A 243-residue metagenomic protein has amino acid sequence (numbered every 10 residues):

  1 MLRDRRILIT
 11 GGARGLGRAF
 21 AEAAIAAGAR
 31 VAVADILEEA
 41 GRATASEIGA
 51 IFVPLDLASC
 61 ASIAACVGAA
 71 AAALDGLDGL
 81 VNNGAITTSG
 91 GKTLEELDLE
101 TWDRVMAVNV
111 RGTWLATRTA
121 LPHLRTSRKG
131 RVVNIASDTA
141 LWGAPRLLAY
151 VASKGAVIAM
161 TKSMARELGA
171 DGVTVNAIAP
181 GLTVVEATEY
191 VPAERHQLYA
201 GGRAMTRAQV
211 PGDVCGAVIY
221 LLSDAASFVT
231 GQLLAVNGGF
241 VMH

Functional and structural regions predicted by a protein language model:
M1, G91, W142, I219 (+1 more regions): Short C-terminal tail/terminal secondary-structure segment of NAD(P)H-dependent dehydrogenase/reductase domains
G76, G169, T174, V229-G231: Short, small/polar-rich loop/turn modules that mediate ligand/substrate recognition or access, typified
G91-L94, D98-D103, T188, R195 (+1 more regions): Substrate-binding pocket helix/loop in short-chain dehydrogenase/reductase
T117, S153, T161: Active-site helix of classical SDR
P122, R166-A170, S227: Alpha-helical segment proximal to the catalytic Tyr-Lys
S137: Residue(s) in the substrate-gating loop at a strand-loop-helix junction that position the organic substrate next
A177, Y199-V229, V236-G238: C-terminal helical subdomain
